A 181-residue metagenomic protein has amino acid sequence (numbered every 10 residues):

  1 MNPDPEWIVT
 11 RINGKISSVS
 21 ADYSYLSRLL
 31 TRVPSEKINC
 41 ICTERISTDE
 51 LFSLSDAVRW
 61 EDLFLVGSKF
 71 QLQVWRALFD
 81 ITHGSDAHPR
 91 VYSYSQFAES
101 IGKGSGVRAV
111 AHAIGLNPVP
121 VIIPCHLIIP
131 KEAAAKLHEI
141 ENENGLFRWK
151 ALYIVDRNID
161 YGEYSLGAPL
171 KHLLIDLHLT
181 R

Functional and structural regions predicted by a protein language model:
M1-G104, R148-V155, P169-R181: Basic nucleic-acid-binding alpha-helical/helix-turn surface characteristic of O6-alkylguanine DNA
S105-P169: Short glycine/serine-rich loop segments
